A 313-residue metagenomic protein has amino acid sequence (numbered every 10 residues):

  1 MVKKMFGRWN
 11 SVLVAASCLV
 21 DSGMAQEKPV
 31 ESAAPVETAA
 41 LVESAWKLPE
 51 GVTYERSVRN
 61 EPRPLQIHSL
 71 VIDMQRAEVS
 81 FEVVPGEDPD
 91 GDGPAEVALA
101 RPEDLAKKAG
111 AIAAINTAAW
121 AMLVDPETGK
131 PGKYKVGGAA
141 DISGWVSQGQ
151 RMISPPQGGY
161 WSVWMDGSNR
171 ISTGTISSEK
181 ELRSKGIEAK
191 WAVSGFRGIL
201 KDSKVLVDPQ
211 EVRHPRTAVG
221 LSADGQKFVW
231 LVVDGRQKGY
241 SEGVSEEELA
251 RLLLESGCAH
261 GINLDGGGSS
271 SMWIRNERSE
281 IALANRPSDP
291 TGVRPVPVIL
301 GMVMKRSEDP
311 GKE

Functional and structural regions predicted by a protein language model:
V2-V12: Bacterial N-terminal signal peptides that target proteins for export
N10-D21: Bacterial N-terminal signal peptides
Q26-P156, W161-S162, S172: Zymogen propeptides
E55-S69, A192-G225: Conserved beta-alpha junction segments in alpha/beta enzyme cores
V84-D90, S177-E181, V232-Q237: Short, solvent-exposed aromatic-acidic interface loops
I112-N116, S162-W164, G220, V229-L231 (+1 more regions): Structural recognition of the beta-strand scaffold that forms the well-ordered cores of secreted hydrolase catalytic
E127-R151, V205-A223, K227-A259, S269-E313: Conserved, well-ordered active-site substructure
Q150-L206: A substrate-binding/cap region within the structured catalytic cores of diverse enzymes
